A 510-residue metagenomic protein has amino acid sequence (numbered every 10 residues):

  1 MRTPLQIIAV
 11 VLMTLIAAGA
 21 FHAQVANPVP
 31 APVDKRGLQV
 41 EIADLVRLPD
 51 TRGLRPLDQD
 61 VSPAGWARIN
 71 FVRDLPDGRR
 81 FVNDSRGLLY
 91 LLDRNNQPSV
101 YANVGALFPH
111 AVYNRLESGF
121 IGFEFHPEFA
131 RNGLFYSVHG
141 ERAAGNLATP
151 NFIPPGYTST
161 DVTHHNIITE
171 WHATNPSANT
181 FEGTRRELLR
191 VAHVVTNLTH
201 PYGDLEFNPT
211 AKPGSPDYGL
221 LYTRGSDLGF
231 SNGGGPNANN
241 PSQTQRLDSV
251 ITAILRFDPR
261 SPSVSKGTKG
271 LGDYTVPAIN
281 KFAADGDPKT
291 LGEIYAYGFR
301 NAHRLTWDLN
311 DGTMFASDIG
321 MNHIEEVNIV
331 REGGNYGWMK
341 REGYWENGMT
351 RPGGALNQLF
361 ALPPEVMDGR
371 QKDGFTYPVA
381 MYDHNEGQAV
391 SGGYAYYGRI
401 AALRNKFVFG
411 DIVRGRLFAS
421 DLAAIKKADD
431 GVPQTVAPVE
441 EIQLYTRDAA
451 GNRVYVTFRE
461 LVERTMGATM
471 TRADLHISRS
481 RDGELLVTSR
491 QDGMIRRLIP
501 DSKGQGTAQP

Functional and structural regions predicted by a protein language model:
A18, Q24-V40, A67, G119-F120 (+7 more regions): Beta-propeller domain segments
V46-P49, D60-G65, G105, N114-R115 (+5 more regions): Surface loop/turn motifs at the tips and blade-to-blade linkers of beta-strand repeat domains
P49-G87, A389-G392: Beta-strand-rich domains and repeat architectures in extracellular enzymes and scaffolds, especially beta-propellers
F81-V104, A178: Beta-propeller domains
Q97-F125: Blade-loop segments of beta-propeller domains
T149-P176, T180-P209: Asp-box/WD-like beta-propeller blade repeats and closely related beta-sheet repeat scaffolds
H476-A508: Blade-level signature of beta-propeller repeat domains, shared across WD40, Kelch, NHL, RCC1 and BNR/Asp-box propellers
